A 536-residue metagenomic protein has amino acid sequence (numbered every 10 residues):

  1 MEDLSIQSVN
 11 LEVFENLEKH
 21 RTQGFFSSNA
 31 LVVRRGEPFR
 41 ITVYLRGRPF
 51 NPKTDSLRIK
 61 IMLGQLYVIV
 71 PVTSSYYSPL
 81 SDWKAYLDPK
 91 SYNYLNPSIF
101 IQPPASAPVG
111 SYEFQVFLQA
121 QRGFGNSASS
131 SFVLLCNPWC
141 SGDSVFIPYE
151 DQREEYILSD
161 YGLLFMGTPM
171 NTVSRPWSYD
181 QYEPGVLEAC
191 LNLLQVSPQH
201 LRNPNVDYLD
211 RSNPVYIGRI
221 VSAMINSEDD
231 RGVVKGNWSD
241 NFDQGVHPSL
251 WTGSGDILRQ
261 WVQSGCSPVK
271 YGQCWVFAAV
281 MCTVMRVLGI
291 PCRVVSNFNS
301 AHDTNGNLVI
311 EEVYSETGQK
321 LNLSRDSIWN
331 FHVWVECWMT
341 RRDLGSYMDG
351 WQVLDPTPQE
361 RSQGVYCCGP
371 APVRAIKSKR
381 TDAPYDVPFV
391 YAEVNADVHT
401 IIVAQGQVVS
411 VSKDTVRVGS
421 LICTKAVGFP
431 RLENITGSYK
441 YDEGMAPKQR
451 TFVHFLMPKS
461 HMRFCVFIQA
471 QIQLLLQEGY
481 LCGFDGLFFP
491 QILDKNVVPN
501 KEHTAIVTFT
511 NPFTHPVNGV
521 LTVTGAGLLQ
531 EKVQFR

Functional and structural regions predicted by a protein language model:
M1-Q23, E443-H461, L474-L487: Proline/serine/threonine-rich low-complexity linkers at boundaries of modular beta-sandwich domains
V13-L63, Y94-F100, S460, V497-I506: Contiguous beta-strand segments within globular domains
P49-T168: Extended acidic/polar, glycine-enriched regions that form or flank non-catalytic beta-rich accessory modules
L57-L66, T514-Q530: Short acidic, flexible loop segments centered on an aromatic residue
G142-G289, R293, D303: Secondary-structure boundary elements
S254-A392: Hydrophobic/aromatic-rich core segments of domains that either
I376-A470: Catalytic cores of secreted or luminal carbohydrate-active enzymes
R463, G527-R536: Intrinsically disordered, low-complexity Pro/Gly/Ser/Thr-rich segments with frequent PxxP/GP/PP motifs and embedded
